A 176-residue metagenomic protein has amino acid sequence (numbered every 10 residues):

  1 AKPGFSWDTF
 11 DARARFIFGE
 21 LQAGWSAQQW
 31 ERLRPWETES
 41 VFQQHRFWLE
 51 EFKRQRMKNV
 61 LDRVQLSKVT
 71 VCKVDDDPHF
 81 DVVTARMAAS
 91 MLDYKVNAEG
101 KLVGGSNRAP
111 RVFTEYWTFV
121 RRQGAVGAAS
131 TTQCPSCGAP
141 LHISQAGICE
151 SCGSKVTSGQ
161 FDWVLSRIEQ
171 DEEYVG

Functional and structural regions predicted by a protein language model:
A1-D62, A146, E150-K155, Q160 (+1 more regions): Core segments of small alpha/beta cavity-forming domains
K2, A14-R15, L66, Y94 (+2 more regions): Generic alpha-helix detector with strongest preference for long hydrophobic helices that associate with membranes
D8, P35, F47-R54, D81-R86 (+2 more regions): Generic detector of short, locally flexible boundary/turn motifs and exposed helical patches
L21, V71-K73, S106, P135: Generic recognition of flexible, low-complexity loop/linker segments
Q22, H45-W48, S90, G104 (+2 more regions): Residue-level signal for functionally critical sites in structured catalytic/ligand-binding pockets
Q55-E99: Surface-exposed, charged secondary-structure patches
V82-T84, V96, G100-G176: Short beta-strand edge/turn micro-motifs at domain boundaries
